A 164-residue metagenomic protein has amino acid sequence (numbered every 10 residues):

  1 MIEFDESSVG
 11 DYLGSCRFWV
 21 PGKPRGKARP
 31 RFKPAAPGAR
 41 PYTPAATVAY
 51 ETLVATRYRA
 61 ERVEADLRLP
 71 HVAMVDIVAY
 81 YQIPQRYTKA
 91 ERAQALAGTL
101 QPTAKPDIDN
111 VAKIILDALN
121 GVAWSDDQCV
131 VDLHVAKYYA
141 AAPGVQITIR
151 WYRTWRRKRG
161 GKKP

Functional and structural regions predicted by a protein language model:
M1-P164: Acidic, proline/glycine-enriched N-terminal capping motif
